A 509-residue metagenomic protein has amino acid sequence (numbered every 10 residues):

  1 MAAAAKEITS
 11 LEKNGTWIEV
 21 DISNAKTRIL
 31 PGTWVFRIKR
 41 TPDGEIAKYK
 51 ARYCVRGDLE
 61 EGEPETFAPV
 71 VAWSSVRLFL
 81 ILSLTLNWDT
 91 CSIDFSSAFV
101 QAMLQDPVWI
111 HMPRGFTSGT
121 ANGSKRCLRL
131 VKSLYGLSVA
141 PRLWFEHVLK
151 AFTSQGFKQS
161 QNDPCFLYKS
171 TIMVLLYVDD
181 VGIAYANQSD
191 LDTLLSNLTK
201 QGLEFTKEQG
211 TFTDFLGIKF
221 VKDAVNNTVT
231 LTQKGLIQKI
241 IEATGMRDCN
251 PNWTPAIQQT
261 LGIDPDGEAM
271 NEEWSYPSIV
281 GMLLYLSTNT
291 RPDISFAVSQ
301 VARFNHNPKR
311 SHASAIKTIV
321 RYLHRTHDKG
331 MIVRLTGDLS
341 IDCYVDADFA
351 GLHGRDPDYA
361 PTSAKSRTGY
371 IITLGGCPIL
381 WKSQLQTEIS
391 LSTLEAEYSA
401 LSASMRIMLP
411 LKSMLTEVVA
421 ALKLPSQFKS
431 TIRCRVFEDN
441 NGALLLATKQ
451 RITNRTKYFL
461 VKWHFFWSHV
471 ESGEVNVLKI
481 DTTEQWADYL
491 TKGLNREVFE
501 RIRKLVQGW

Functional and structural regions predicted by a protein language model:
M1-Y135, V139-Q161, F166, A243-G245 (+2 more regions): Chromodomain-type histone methyl-lysine reader module
A4, L11, W34, G44 (+23 more regions): Mobile genetic element proteins and their domesticated derivatives, centered on retroelements and DNA transposons
K13, N24-L30, E45-A47, L82-T85 (+18 more regions): Intrinsically disordered, low-complexity regulatory regions enriched in Ser/Pro/Gly/Thr and acidic residues
K39, F99-M112, Y135-V139, K169-E204 (+4 more regions): Catalytic palm subdomain of template-directed nucleic-acid polymerases, centered on the conserved carboxylate motif
P42-I46, L86, T90-C91, T117-G123 (+9 more regions): Short helix-interrupting loop/turn segments at helix-coil junctions
F67-V70, S74-V76, I172-M173, N227 (+2 more regions): Divalent metal-binding acidic/histidine catalytic loops
S92-S97, C127-L137, Q161-Y185, T211-V221 (+8 more regions): Catalytic palm active-site di-aspartate
Q155-N162, G182-I237, E242-T244, H324-T326 (+3 more regions): Polymerase palm active-site segment centered on the conserved acidic dipeptide of motif C
